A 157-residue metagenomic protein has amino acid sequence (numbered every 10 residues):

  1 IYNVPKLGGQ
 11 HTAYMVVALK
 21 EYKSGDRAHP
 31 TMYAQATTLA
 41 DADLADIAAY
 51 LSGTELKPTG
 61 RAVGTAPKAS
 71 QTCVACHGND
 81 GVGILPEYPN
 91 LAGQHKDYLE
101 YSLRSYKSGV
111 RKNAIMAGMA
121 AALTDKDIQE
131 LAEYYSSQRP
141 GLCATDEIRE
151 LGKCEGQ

Functional and structural regions predicted by a protein language model:
I1-R27, Y33-T38, V74, G81-K107 (+2 more regions): Gly/Gly-Pro-rich "capping" loops immediately C-terminal to redox-active cysteine motifs in periplasmic/lumenal
A13, P30, A42-A45, G64 (+3 more regions): Generic alpha-helical secondary structure signal
A28-H29, A69, I84, K112: N-terminal alpha-helical segment
P30-Q35, G60-P67, A114-M119, A144-E150: Short, tandemly repeated low-complexity microdomains enriched for cysteine and small residues
T37-T59, D97, A121-K153: C-terminal capping alpha-helices of c-type cytochrome domains
I47, S70-G81, L131, Q157: The canonical Cys-X-X-Cys-His
T72-A75, Y88-P89, D146-E147, K153-Q157: Long, contiguous alpha-helical scaffold regions
